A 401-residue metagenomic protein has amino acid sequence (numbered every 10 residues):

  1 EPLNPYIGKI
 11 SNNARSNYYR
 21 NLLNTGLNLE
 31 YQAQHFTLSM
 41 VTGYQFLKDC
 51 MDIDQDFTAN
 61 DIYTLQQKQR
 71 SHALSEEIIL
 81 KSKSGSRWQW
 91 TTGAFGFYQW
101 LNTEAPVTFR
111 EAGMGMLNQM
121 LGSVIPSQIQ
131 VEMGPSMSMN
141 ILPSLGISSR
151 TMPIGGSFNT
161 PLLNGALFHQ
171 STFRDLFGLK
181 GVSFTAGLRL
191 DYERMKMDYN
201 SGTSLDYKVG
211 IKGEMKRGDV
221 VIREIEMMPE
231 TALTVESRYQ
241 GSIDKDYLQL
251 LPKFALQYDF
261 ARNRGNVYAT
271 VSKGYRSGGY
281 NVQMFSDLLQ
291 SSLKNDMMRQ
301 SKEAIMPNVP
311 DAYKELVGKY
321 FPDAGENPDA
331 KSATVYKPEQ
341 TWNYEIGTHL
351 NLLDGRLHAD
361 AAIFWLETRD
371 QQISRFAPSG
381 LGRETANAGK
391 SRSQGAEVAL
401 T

Functional and structural regions predicted by a protein language model:
E1-I10, D56-T64, P106-P153, K196-D244 (+2 more regions): Solvent-exposed loop segments that connect transmembrane elements
E1-T91, F97-A105: Outer-membrane beta-barrel domain signature, strongest for Gram-negative TonB-dependent receptors and also present
K9, N13-N21, K68-H72, G155-N164 (+5 more regions): Short sequence motifs at beta-strands and strand-loop junctions characteristic of Gram-negative outer-membrane
R20-L22, V41, Q45-I53, F97-T103 (+9 more regions): Structural signature of outer-membrane beta-barrel domains
L27-Y31, E76-S82, L167-F173, D246 (+3 more regions): Residues on the lipid-exposed face of transmembrane beta-strands in outer-membrane beta-barrel proteins
N28, Q32-A33, T37-G43, K48-I53 (+4 more regions): Membrane-embedded beta-barrel scaffold of Gram-negative outer-membrane proteins
Q34-H35, G85-Q89, L176-F184, A261-R264 (+1 more regions): Short loop/turn motifs that connect adjacent beta-strands in outer-membrane beta-barrel proteins
T37-S39, Q89-T91, F168, S183-T185 (+5 more regions): Residue-level detector of the transmembrane beta-barrel scaffold of outer-membrane proteins
